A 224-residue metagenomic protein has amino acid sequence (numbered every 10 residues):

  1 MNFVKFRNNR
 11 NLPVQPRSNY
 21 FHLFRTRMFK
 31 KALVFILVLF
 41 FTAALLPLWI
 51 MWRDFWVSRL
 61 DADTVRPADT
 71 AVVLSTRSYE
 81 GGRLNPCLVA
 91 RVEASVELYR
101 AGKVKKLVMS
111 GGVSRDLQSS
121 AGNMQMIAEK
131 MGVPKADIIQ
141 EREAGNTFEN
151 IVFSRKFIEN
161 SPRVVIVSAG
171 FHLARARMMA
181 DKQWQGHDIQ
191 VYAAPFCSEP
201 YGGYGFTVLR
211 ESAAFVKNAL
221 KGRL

Functional and structural regions predicted by a protein language model:
N2-F3, K30: N-terminal leader/targeting segments
F3, R7-L12: Short hydrophobic targeting helices and cationic amphipathic motifs that mediate membrane/organellar targeting
P13-P67: N-terminal membrane-anchoring alpha-helices
K31-A32, V92, E211: Hydrophobic alpha-helical segments, especially transmembrane helices and their immediate juxtamembrane helical caps
I50-V208: A structural signal for short, hydrophobic/glycine-enriched beta-strand patches
F206-A213, K217-L220, L224: Membrane-interacting alpha-helical segments
